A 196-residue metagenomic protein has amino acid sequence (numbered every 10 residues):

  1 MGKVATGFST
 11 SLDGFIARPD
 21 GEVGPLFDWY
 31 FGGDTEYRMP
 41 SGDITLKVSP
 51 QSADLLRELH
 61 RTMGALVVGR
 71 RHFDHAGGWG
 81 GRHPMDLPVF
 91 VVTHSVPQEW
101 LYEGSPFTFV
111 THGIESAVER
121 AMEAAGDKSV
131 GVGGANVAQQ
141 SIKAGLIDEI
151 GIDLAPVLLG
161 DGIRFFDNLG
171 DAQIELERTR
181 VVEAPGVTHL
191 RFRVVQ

Functional and structural regions predicted by a protein language model:
M1-Q196: Enzymes that bind and transform nitrogen-containing heteroaromatic metabolites
